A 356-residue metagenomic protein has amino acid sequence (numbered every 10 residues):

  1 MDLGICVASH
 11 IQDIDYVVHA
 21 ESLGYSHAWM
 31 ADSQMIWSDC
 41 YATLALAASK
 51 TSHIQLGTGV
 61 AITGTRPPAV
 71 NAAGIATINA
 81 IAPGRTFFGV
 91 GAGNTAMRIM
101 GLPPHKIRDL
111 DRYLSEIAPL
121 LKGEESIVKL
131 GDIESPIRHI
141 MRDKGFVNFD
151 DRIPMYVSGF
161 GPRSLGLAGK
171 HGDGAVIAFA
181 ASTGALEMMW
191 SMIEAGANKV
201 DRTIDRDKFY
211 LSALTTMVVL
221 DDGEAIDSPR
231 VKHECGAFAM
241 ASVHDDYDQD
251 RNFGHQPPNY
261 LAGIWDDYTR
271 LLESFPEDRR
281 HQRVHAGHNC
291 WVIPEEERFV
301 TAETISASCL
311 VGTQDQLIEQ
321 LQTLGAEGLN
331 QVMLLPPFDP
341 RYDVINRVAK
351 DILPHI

Functional and structural regions predicted by a protein language model:
M1-I11, A61-P68, F149-F160, M217-L220 (+1 more regions): Active-site mouth loops of central-metabolism enzymes
M1-T58, I153: N-terminal beta1-alpha1-beta2 module of alpha/beta enzyme domains
L3-V7, A28-M30, L56-G59, T86-V90 (+4 more regions): Hydrophobic faces of well-ordered beta-strands that scaffold small-molecule active sites in alpha/beta enzyme cores
S9-A20, G74, G159-L167, T313-T323: Short, acidic/polar
V18-S22, L44-Q55, I75-T86, G169 (+2 more regions): Acidic (Asp/Glu)-rich catalytic clusters
G24, A47, I78, I117 (+6 more regions): Conserved, mostly hydrophobic/aromatic
Y41-A61, Y113, L120, A349-I356: Alpha-helix-loop-beta-strand connector modules within alpha/beta enzyme cores
P103-F146, L186, S191-T323: An alpha-helical appendage that flanks or caps ligand/catalytic pockets
